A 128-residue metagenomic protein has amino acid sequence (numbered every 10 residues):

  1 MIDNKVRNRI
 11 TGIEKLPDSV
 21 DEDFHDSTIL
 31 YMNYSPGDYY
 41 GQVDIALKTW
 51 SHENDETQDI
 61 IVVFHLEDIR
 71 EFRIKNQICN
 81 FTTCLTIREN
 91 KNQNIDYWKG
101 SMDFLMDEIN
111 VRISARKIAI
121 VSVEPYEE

Functional and structural regions predicted by a protein language model:
M1-E128: Surface-exposed, interaction-prone regions used to assemble/regulate multi-protein complexes
